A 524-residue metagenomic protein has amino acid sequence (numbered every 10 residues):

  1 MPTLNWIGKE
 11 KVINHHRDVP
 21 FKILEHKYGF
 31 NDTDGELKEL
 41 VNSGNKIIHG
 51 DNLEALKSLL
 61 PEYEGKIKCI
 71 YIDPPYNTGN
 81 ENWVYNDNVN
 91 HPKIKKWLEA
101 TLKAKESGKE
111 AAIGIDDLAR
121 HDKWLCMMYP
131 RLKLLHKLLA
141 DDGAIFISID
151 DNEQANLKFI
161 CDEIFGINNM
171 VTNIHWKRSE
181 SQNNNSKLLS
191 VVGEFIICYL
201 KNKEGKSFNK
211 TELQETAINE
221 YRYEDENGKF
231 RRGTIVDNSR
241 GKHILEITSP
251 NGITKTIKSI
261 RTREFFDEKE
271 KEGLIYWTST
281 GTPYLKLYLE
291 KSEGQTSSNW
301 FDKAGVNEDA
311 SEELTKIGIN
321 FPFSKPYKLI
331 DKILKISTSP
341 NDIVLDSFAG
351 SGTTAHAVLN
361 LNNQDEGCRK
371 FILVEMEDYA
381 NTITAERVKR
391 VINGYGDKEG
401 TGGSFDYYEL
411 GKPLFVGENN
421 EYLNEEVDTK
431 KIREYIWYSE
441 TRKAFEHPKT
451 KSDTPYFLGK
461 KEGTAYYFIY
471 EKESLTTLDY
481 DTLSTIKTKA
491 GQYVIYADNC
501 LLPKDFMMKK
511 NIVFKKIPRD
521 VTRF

Functional and structural regions predicted by a protein language model:
M1-I343, D365, K370: Class I S-adenosyl-L-methionine
T33-E36, L40-H49, E54-S58, V388-K472 (+1 more regions): SAM-dependent methyltransferase catalytic region
N77-G79, S351, A380: Catalytic P-loop NTPase motifs of RecA-like helicase/translocase cores
G108-L118, K123, T172, N183-N184 (+2 more regions): Cysteine-dependent PTP/DSP-like catalytic domain, specifically the C-terminal lobe
D342-G350: Conserved class I S-adenosyl-L-methionine
G352-H356: Glycine-rich SAM-binding Motif I of class I
S452-F524: Conserved NTP phosphate-binding and transfer environment spanning the P-loop NTPase/kinase superfamily
